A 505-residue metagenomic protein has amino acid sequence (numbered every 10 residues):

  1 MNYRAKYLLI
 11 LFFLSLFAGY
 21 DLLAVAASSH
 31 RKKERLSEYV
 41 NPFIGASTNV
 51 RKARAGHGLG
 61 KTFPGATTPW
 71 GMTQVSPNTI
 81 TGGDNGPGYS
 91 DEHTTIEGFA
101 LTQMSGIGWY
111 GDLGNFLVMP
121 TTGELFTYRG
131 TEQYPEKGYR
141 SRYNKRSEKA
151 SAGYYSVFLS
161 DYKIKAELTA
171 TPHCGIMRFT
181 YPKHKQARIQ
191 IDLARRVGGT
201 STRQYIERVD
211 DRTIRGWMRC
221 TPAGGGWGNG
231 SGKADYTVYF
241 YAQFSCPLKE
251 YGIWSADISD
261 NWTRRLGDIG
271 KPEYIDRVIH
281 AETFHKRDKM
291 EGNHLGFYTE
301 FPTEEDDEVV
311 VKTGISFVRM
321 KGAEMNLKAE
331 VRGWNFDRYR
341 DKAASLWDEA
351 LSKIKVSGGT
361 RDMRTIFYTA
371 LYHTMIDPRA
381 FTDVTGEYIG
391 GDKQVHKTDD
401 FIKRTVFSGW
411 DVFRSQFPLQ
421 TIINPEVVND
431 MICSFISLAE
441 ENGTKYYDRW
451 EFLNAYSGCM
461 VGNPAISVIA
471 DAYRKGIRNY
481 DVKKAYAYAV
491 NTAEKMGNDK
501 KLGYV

Functional and structural regions predicted by a protein language model:
M1-A5: N-terminal secretory signal peptides that target proteins for export/translocation
Y7-L9, A493: Sequence-pattern detector for short linear motifs and compositional/periodic biases rather than a specific fold
L9-D21: Bacterial N-terminal signal peptides
A18-K32: Bacterial Sec-dependent signal peptides at the C-terminal "C-region" and cleavage site
S28-V505: Accessory carbohydrate-recognition regions in carbohydrate-active enzymes
